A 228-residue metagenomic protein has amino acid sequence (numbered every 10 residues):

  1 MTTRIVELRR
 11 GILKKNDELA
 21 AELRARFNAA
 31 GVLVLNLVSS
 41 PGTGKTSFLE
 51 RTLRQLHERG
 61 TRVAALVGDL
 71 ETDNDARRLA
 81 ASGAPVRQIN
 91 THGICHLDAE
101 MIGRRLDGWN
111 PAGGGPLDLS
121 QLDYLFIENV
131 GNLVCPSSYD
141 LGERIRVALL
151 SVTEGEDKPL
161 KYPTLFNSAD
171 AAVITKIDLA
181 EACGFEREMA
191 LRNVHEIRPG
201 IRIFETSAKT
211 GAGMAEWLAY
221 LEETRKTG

Functional and structural regions predicted by a protein language model:
T2-A25, V32-L33, V38, S47 (+3 more regions): Nucleotide-state-sensitive switch-loop elements of NTP-binding domains
P41: The conserved Walker
R77-L79, S137-D140, L160-Y162, G184-R187 (+2 more regions): Short amphipathic alpha-helical segments
E143-L149: A mobile, often basic/glycine-rich helix-loop segment that functions as the active-site lid/recognition loop
A169: An anion/phosphate-binding loop that grips the pyrophosphate of nucleotide cofactors and donors
L179-G228: Canonical P-loop GTPase G-domain recognition
